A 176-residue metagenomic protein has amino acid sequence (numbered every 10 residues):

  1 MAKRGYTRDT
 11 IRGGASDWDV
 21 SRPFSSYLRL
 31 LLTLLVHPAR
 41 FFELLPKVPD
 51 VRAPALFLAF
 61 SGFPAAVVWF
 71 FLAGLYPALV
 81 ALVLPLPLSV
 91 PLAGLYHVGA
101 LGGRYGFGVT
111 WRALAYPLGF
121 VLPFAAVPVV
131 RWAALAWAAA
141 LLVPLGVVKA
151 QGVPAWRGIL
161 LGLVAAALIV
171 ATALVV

Functional and structural regions predicted by a protein language model:
M1-K3: Soluble N-terminal domains of membrane-associated systems
R8-G108: Selected alpha-helical membrane-embedding segments in polytopic membrane proteins
L82, L92-V176: Hydrophobic alpha-helical transmembrane segments and adjacent short intramembrane/lumenal linkers of inner/organellar
